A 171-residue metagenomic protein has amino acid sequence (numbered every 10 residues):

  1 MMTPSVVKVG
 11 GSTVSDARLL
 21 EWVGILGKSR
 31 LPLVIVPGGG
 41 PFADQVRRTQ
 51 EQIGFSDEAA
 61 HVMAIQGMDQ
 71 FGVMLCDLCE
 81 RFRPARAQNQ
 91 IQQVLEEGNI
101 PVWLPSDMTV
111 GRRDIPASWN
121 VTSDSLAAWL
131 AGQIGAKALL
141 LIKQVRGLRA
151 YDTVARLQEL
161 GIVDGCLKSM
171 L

Functional and structural regions predicted by a protein language model:
M1-L171: Nucleotide/pyrophosphate-binding catalytic subdomain
